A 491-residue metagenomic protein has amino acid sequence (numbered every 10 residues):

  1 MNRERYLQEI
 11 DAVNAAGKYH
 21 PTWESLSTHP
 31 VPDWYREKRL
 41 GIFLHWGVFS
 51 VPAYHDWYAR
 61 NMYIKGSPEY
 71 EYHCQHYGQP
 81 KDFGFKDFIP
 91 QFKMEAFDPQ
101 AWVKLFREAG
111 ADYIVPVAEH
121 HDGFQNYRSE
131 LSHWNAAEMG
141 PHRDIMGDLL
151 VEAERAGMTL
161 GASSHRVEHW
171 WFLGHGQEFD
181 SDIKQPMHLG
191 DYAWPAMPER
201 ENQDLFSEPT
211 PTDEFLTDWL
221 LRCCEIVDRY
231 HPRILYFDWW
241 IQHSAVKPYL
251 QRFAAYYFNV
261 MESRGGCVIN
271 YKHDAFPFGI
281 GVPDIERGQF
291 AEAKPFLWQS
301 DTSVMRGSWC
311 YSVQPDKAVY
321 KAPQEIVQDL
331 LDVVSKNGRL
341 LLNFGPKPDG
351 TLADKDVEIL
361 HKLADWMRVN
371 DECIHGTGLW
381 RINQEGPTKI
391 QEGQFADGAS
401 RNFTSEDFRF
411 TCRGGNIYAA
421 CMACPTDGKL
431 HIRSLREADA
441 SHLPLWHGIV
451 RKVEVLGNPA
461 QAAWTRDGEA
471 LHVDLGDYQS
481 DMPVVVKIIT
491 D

Functional and structural regions predicted by a protein language model:
M1-D491: Mature catalytic domains of secreted/periplasmic carbohydrate-active enzymes
